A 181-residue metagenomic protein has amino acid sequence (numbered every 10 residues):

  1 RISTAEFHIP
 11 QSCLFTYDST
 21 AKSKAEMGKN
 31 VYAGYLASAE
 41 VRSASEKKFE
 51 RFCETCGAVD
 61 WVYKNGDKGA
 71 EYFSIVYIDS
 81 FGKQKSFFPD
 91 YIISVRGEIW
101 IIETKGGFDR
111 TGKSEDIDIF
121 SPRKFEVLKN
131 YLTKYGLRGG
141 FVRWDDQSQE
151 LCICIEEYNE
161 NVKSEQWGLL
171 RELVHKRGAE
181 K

Functional and structural regions predicted by a protein language model:
R1-K181: Electrostatic, structured charged patches in enzyme active sites and in nucleic-acid/phosphate-binding
